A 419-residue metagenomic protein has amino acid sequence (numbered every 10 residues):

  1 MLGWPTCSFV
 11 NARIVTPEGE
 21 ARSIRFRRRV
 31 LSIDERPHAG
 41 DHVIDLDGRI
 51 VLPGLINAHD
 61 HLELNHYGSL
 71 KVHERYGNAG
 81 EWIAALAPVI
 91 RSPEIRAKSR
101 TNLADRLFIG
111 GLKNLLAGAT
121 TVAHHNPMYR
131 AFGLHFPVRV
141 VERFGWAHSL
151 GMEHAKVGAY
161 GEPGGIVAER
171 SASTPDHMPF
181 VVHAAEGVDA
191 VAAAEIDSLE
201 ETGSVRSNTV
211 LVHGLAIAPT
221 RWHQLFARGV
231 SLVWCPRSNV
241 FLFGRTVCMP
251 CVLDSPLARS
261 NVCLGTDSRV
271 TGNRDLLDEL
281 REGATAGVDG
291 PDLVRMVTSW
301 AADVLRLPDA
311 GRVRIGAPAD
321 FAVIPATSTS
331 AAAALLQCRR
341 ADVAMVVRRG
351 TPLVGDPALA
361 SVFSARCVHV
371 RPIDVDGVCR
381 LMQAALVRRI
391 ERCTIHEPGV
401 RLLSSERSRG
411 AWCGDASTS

Functional and structural regions predicted by a protein language model:
M1-G40, S92-T121, N126-P127, L134-M152 (+2 more regions): Active-site microenvironment of metallo-dependent hydrolases
N11-A12, L46-D47, G54-L55, A79 (+11 more regions): Fold-independent oxyanion-binding glycine-rich loops and adjacent beta-strand/coil segments at enzyme active sites
A12, R28, G48, H59 (+11 more regions): Divalent metal-coordination and catalytic microenvironments
L46-L112: Metal-associated gating/positioning segment near the N- to mid-region
I50, N102-I109, A194, T220 (+7 more regions): Conserved active-site and cofactor/substrate-binding residues in soluble primary-metabolism enzymes
N57, L62-L64, E186, V270 (+1 more regions): Short active-site segment of divalent metal-dependent hydrolases/proteases that encodes the spacing between
H125, R130-T271, G287-V288: Active-site core of metal-dependent hydrolases
T202-V205, T246-T327, Q337-L353: His/Asp/Glu-enriched, well-ordered alpha-helical/loop segment that forms or immediately abuts the divalent-metal
